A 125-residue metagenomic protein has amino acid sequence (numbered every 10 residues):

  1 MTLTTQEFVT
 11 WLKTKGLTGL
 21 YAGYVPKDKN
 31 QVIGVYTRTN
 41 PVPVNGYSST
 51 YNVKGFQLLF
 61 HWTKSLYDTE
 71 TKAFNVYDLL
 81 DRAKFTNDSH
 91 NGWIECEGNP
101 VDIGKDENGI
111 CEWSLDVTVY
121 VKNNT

Functional and structural regions predicted by a protein language model:
M1-S48, F74, A83-H90: Small/polar-rich, solvent-exposed N-terminal microdomains that initiate assembly or binding
M1-W11, N40-Y51, N91-T125: Short, charged interaction patches at domain edges and termini
N30-Q31, Y67-D68, T125: Residues that form or flank phosphate/diphosphate-binding pockets in enzymes that use nucleotide phosphates
K54-F56: Short amphipathic alpha-helical segments
F60-K64, V119-V121: Short beta-strand-to-loop capping motifs
T63-F85: Mid-chain, well-packed structural core segment of small domains
